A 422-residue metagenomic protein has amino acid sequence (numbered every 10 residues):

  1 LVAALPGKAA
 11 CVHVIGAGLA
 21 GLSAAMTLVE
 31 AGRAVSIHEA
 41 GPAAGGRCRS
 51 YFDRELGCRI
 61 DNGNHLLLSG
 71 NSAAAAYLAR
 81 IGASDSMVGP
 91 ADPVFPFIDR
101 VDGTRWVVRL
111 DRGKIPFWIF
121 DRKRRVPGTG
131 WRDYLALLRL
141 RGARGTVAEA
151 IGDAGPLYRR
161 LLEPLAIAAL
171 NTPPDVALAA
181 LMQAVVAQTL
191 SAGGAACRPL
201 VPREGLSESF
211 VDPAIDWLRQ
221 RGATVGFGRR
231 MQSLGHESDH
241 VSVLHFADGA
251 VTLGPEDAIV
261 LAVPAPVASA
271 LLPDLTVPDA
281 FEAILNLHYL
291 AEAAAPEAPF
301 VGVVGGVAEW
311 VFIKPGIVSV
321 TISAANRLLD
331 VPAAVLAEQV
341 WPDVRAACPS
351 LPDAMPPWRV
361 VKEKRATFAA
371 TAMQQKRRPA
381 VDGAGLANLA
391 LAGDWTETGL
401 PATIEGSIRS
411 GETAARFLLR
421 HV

Functional and structural regions predicted by a protein language model:
A4-L5, R109-D111, V311-V422: Conserved flavin/dinucleotide-binding core of flavoenzymes
A10-I37: N-terminal Rossmann-like FAD-binding beta1-loop-alpha1 element of flavoenzymes
A20, A43, P266: Conserved Rossmann-like nucleotide-cofactor binding loop
V29-R54: Glycine-rich FAD pyrophosphate-binding loop
G46-G70, L135-L138: Glycine-rich active-site loop/strand segments that organize a redox cofactor
G70-A187, S191-A192, A196: Mobile amphipathic helical/loop "lid" adjacent to a hydrophobic cofactor/ligand pocket
A187-F246: Helical element adjacent to the flavin cofactor pocket in flavoenzyme catalytic cores
R229-C348, D353, G383: Mid-domain catalytic core of redox enzymes that form a hydrophobic substrate pocket/lid adjacent to a catalytic redox
